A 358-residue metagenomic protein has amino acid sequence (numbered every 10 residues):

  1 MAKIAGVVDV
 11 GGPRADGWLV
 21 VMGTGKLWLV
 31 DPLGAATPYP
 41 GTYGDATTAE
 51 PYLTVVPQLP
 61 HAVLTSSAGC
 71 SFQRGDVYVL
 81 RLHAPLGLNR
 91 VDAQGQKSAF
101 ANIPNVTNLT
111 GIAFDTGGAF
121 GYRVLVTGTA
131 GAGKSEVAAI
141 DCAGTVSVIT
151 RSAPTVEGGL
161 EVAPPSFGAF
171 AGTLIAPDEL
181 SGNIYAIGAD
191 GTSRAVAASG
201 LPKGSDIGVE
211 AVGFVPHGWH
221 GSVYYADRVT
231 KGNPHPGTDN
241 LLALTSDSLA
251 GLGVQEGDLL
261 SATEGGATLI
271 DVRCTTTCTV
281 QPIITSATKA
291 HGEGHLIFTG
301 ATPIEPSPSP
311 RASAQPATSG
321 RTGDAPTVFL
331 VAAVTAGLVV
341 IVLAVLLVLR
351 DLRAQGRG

Functional and structural regions predicted by a protein language model:
M1-P308, A312: Sequence/structural signature of beta-propeller domains
A93, A314, D324, R353-G356: Sequence-pattern detector for short linear motifs and compositional/periodic biases rather than a specific fold
P306-P316, Q355-G358: Intrinsically disordered, low-complexity Ser/Thr/Pro-rich tracts
P308, T318, L347-R350: Intrinsically disordered, low-complexity regions enriched in serine, threonine, proline and polar/charged residues
P310-A336: Extracellular Ser/Thr-rich, low-complexity/disordered mucin-like segments
T335-G358: C-terminal membrane-anchoring or membrane-association module
